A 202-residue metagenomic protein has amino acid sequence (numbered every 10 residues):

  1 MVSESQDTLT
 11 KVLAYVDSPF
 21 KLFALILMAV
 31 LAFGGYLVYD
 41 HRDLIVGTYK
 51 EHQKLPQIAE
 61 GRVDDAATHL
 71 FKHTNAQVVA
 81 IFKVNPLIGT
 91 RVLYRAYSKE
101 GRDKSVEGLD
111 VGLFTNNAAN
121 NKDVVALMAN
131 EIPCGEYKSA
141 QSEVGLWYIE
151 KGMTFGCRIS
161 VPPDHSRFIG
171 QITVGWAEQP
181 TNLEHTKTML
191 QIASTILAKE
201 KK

Functional and structural regions predicted by a protein language model:
V2-G101, K202: Intrinsically disordered, low-complexity terminal regulatory regions
I45-E51, E60, D64, G170-K202: Juxtadomain coupling helices with adjacent low-complexity linkers
V84-P86, P162-D164, G175-Q179: Short, flexible beta-strand-to-coil junctions
L87-V92, R102-G108, D164-F168: Short, solvent-exposed loop/turn segments that connect beta-strands within catalytic domains and beta-strand-rich
Y97-K151: Regulatory sensory and allosteric helical modules in signal-transduction proteins and certain transcription factors
T154-P163: A short, aliphatic-rich beta-strand micro-motif
